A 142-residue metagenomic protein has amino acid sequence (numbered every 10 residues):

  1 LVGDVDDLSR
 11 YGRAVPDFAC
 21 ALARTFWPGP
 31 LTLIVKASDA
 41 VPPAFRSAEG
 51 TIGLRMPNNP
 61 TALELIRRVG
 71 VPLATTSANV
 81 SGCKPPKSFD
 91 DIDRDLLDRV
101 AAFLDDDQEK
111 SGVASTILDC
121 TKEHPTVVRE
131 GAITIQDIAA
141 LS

Functional and structural regions predicted by a protein language model:
L1-S142: Active-site-adjacent structural elements in enzyme catalytic cores
